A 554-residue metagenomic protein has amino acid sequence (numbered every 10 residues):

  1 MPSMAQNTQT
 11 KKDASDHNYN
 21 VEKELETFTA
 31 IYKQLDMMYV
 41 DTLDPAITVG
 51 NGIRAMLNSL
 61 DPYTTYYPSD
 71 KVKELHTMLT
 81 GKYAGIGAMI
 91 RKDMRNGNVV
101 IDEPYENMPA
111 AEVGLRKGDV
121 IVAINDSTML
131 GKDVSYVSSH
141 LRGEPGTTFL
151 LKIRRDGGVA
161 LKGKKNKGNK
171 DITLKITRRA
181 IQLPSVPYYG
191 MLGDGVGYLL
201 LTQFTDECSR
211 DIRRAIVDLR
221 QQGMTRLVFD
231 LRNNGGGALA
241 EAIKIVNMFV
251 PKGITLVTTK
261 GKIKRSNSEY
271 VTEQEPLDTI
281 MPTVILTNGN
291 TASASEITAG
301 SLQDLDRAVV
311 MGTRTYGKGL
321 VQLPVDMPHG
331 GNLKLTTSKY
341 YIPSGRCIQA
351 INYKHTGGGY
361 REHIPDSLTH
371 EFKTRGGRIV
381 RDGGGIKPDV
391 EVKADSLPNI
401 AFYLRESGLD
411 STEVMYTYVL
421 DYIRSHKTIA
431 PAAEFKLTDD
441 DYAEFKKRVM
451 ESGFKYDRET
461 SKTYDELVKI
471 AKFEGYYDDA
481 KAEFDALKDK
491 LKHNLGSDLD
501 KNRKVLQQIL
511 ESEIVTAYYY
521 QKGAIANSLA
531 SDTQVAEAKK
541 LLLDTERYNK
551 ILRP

Functional and structural regions predicted by a protein language model:
Q6, D13-E24, F28, Y32-P45 (+5 more regions): Cleft-lining beta-strand/loop regions that shape enzyme active-site pockets
A30-L35, V120, E444, E537: A general alpha-helix detector
M37-V100, T148-V186, L529-Q534, R547-P554: Extended, small/polar residue-biased N-terminal targeting/export presequences and adjacent propeptide/linker tracts
A294, D306, M311-T313, G317-R378 (+1 more regions): Polar, glycine-rich mid-to-C-terminal structural blocks that act as macromolecule-binding/assembly scaffolds
C347-P554: Conserved functional hotspot residues or short segments at active or partner-binding sites across diverse domains
